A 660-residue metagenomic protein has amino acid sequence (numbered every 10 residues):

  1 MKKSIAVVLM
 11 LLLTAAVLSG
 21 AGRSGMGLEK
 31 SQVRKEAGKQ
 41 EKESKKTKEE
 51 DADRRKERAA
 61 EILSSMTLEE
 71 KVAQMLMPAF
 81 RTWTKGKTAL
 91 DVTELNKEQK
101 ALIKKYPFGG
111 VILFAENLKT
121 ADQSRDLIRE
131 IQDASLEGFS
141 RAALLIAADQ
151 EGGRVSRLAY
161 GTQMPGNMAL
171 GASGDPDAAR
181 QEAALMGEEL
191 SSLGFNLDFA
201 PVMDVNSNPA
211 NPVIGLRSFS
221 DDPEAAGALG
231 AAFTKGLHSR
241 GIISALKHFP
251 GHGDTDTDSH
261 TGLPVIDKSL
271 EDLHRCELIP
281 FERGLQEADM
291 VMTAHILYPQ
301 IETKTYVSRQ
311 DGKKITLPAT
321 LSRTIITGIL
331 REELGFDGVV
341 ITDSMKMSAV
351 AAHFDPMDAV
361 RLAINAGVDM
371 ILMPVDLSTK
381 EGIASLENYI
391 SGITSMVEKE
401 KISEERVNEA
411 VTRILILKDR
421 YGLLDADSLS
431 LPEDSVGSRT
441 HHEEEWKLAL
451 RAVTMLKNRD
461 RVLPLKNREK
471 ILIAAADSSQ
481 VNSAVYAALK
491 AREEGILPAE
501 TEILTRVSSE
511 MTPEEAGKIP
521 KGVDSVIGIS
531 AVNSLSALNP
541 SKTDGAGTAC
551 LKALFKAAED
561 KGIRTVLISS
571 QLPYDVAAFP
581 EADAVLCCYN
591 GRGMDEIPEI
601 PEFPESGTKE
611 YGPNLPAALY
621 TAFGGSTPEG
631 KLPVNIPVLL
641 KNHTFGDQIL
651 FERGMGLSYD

Functional and structural regions predicted by a protein language model:
S4-S24: Sec-dependent N-terminal signal peptides of Gram-positive bacterial secreted proteins and lipoproteins
G22-A101, Y106-P107, S322-R323, E332 (+1 more regions): Preference for extracellular/luminal or secreted protein segments
R58, I62, L68-G153, M203-R217: Short, well-ordered alpha-helical
S64-T67, K87-Q99, K119-S140, R154-S156 (+2 more regions): Second-shell residues forming the walls of enzyme active-site clefts
V72-F80, G109-L113, L144-Q150, L197-P201 (+6 more regions): Hydrophobic faces of well-ordered beta-strands that scaffold small-molecule active sites in alpha/beta enzyme cores
A79-R81, Q99-A121, F199, P209 (+3 more regions): Short acidic, glycine-rich surface-loop motifs adjacent to enzyme active sites
R81-T82, I146-S156, N196-N206, L246-H252 (+4 more regions): Short glycine-enriched loops at secondary-structure junctions
T162-G174, S220: A charged helix-plus-loop insertion that forms the helical arch/lid used to bind and gate nucleic-acid substrates
